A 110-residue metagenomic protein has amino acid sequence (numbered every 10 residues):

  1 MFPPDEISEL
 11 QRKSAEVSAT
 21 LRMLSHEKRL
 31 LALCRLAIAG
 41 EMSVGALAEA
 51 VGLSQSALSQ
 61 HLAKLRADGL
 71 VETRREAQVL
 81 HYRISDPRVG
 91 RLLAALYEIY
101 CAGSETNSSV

Functional and structural regions predicted by a protein language model:
M1-E16, A37-I38, D86-V110: Amphipathic alpha-helical dimerization/coiled-coil segments that flank or bridge DNA-binding/regulatory modules
S8-S56, G69, E76-R88: N-terminal helix-turn-helix DNA-binding core of bacterial DNA-binding proteins
L58, Q78-V79, A94-Y97: Generic intrinsically disordered, low-complexity segments enriched for polar/acidic and small residues
H61: Residues within the DNA-recognition helix of helix-turn-helix
